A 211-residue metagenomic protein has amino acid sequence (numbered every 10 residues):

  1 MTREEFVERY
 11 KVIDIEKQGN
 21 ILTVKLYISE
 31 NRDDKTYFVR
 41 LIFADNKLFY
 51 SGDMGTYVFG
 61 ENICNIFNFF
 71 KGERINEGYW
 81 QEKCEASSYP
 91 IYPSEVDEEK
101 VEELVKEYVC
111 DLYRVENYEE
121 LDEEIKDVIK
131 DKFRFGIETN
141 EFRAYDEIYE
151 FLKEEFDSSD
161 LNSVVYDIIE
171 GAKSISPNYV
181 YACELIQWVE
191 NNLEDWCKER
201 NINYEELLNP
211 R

Functional and structural regions predicted by a protein language model:
M1-N20, V115-D131, F135: Eukaryotic non-globular interaction segments with acidic/serine-rich, low-complexity composition and alpha-helical
M1-Y57: Short N-terminal edge-element motif at the start of the domain
D14, S88-Y89, W196, Y204: Amphipathic alpha-helical interaction segments
K17, I28-T36, E61-C64, N68-I75 (+3 more regions): Intrinsically disordered, low-complexity coil segments
V39-E85: Aromatic- and glycine-enriched beta-alpha-beta binding-site module
K71-D131: An exposed acidic His-Trp-rich patch
Y118-R211: A eukaryote-biased signal for long
